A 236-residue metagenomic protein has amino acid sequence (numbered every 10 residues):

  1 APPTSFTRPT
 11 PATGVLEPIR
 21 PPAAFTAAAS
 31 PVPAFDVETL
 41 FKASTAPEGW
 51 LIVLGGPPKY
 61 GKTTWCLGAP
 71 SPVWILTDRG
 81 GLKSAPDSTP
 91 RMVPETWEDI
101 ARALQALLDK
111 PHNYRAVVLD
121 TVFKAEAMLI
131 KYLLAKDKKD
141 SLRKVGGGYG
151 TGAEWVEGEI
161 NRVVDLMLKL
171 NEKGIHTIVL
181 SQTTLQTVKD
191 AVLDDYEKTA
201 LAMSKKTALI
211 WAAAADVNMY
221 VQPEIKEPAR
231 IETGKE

Functional and structural regions predicted by a protein language model:
A1-R8: Interdomain "pre-motor" coupling segment immediately N-terminal to P-loop NTPase/helicase cores
T7, V15, T39, T45 (+7 more regions): Short beta-rich binding modules
P9, G14-K42: N-terminal pre-Walker A segment at the start of P-loop NTPase domains
A34-K131: Conserved P-loop
N113-A116, K173-V179: Loop/turn-to-beta-strand initiation segments
L129-V156: A solvent-exposed, charged loop/short amphipathic helix patch at secondary-structure junctions
E159-K173: Catalytic-core regions built around general acid/base machinery
T177-E236: Phosphate-binding/switch region of NTP-binding enzymes
